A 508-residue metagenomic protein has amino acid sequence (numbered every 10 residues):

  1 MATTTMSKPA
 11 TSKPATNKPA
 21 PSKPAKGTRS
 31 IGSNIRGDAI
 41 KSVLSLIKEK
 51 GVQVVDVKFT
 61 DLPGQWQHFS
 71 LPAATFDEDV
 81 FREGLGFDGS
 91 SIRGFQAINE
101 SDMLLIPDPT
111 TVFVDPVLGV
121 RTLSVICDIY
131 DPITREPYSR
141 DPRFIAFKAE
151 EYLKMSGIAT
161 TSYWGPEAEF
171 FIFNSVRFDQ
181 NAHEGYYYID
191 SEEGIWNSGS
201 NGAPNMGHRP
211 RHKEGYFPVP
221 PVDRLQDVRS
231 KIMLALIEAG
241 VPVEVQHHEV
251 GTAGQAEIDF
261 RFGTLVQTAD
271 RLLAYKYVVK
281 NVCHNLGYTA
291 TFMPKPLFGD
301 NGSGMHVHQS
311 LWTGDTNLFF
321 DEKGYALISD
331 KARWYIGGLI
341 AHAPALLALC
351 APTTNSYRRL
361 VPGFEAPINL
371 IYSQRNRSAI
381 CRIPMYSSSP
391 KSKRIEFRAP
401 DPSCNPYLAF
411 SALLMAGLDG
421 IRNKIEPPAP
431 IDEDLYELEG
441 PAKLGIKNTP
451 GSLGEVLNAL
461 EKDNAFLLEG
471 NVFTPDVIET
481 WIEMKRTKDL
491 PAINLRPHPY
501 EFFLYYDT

Functional and structural regions predicted by a protein language model:
A2-K8, K18-T508: Glycine-rich, acidic/polar active-site loops that bind/position phosphate-bearing ligands
